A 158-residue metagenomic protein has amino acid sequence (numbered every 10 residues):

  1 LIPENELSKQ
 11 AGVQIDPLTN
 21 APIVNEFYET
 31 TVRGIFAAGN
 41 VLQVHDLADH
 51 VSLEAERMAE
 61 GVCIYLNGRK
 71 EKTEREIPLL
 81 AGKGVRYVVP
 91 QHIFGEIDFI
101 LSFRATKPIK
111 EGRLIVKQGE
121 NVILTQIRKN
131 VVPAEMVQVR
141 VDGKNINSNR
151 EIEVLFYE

Functional and structural regions predicted by a protein language model:
L1-H45: FAD-site-proximal beta/loop scaffold in flavoenzymes
A38-G82, V88: A conserved FAD-binding loop/helix module that cradles the flavin
F94-D98, V132-M136: Solvent-exposed, conformationally flexible loop/turn segments
F99-P108: Aromatic/hydrophobic beta-strand junction motif of beta-rich domains
S102, A134-N145: Exposed aromatic-hydrophobic patches
K110-E120: Beta-strand-rich binding/interaction modules
L114-V116, V141-E158: Short, aromatic- and glycine-rich surface loops/edge beta-strands on solvent-exposed regions
N121-A134: Solvent-exposed serine/threonine-rich low-complexity stretches and specific carbohydrate-binding patches
